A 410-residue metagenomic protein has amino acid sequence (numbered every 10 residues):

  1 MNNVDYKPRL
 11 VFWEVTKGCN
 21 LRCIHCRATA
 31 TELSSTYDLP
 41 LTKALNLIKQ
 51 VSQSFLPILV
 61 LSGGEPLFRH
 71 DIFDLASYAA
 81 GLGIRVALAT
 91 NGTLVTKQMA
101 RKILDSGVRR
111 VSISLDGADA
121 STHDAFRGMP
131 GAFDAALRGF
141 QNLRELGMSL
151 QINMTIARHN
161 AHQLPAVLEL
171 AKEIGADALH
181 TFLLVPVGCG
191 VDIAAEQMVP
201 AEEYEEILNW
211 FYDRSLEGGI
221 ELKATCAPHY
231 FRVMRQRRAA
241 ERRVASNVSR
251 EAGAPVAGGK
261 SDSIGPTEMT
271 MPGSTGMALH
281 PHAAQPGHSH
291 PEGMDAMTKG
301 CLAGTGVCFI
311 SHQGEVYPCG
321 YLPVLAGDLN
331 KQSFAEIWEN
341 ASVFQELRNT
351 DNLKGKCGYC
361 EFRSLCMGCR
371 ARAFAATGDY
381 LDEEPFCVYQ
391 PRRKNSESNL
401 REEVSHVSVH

Functional and structural regions predicted by a protein language model:
M1-F12, R22, Q53, P286-D295 (+3 more regions): N-terminal [4Fe-4S]-dependent radical SAM core
V4-L41: Canonical Radical SAM [4Fe-4S] cluster-binding loop centered on the CxxxCxxC motif and its immediate flanking residues
L41-S62, R69-P200: Radical SAM/AdoMet-radical enzyme domain recognition
Q50-G63, N349, E384-H410: Short Fe-S-cluster ligation motifs
E173, I310-S311: Short, acidic, Ser/Thr-enriched surface-loop or helix-capping motifs
P200-H290, E315-M367: C-terminal accessory region of radical SAM enzymes
C301-T305: Short, small/polar residue-rich loop motifs at catalytic or cofactor-binding pockets
L353-S396: Cysteine-cluster motifs in flexible loop/terminal segments that predominantly coordinate metals
